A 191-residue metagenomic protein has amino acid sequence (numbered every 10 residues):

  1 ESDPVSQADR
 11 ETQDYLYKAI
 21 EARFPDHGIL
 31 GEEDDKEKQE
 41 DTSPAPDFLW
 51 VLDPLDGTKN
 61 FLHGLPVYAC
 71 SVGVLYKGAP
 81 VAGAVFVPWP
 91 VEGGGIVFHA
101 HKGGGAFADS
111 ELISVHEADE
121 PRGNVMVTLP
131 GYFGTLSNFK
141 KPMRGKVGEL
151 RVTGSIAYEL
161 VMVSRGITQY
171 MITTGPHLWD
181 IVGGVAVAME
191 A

Functional and structural regions predicted by a protein language model:
E1-L55: N-terminal subdomain of lithium-sensitive/metallo-dependent phosphomonoesterases centered on the IMPase/IPPase/PAP
D9, I20, T58, V87 (+3 more regions): Residue-level signal for inorganic ion chemistry
R10, E33, P54-G57, P88 (+3 more regions): Generic detector of well-ordered alpha-helical packing
G31-E33, S110, G154: Short loop/edge segments at beta-strand edges and connector loops that shape dinucleotide/nucleotide cofactor-binding
S43-G103, F107: DPxDG-like acidic metal-binding loop motif
G83, A106-S110, T128-L129, Y170: Short hydrophobic/aromatic-rich beta-strand segments that constitute the beta-sheet cores of beta-sandwich/beta-barrel
V115-A191: An extended, acidic
